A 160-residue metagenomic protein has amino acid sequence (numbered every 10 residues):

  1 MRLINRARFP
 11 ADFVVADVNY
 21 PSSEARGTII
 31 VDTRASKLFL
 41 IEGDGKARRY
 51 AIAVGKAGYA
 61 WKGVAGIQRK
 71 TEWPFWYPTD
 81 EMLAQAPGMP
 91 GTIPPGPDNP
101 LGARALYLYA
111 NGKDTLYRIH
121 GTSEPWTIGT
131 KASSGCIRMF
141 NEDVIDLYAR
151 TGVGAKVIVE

Functional and structural regions predicted by a protein language model:
R2-R118, T122, D146: Gly/Pro-biased beta-strand-loop elements
V14, T127-G135: Short, basic/aromatic beta-hairpin or loop at an interaction surface
G27, S133, D143: Generic anion/oxyanion-binding catalytic loop in active/binding sites
A51, D80, A132, A149 (+1 more regions): A generic "cationic amphipathic patch" detector
Y59, W73, G88, T127 (+2 more regions): Short, surface-exposed, charged/polar-biased interaction segments
A60-K62, S134, G152: Short edge beta-strand segments in beta-sheet-rich domains
I137-R138, E142-E160: N-terminal targeting pre-sequences for secretion and organelle import
